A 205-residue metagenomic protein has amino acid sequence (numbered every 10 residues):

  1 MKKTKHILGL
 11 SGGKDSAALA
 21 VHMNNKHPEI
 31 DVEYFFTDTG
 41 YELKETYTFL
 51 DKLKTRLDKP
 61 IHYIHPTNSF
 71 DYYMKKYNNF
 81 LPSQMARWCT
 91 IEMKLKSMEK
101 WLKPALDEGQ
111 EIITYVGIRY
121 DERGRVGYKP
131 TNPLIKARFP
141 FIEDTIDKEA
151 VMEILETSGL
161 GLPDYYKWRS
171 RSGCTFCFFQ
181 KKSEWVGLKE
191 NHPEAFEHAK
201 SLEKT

Functional and structural regions predicted by a protein language model:
M1-T205: Nucleotide-activated chemistry modules centered on ATP-dependent adenylation/adenylyltransferase
